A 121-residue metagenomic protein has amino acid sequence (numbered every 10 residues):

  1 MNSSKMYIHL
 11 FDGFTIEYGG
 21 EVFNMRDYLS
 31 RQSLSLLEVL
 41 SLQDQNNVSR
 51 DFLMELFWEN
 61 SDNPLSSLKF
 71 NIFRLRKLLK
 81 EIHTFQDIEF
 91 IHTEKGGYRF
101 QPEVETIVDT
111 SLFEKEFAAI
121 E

Functional and structural regions predicted by a protein language model:
M1-L34, I91-G97: Short boundary/linker motifs that mark transitions into or out of structured domains
I16, L53, L75, G97-Y98 (+1 more regions): Short hydrophobic/aromatic patches on the structural cores and recognition surfaces of FHA
M25-L56, L75: Short amphipathic alpha-helical recognition elements used for nucleic-acid or partner binding across transcription
L29-E38, S61-H83: DNA-recognition element of transcription regulators
N47-F52, N63-K69, Q86-I91: Short N-terminal amphipathic alpha-helices
T84-E121: A short linear beta-strand->loop->alpha-helix hinge motif most characteristic of winged-helix/helix-turn-helix
